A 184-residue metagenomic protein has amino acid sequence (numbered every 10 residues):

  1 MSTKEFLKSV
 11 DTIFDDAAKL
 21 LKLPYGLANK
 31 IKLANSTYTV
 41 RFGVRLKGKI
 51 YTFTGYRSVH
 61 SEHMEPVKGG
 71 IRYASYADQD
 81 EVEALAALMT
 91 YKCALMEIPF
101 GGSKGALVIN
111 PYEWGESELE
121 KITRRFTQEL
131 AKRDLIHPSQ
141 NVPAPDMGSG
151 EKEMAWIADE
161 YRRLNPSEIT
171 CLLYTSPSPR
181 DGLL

Functional and structural regions predicted by a protein language model:
F6-R133, H137-E153: Metallocofactor- and cofactor-centric catalytic cores in central/energy metabolism, strongly enriched
S149-R163, R180: Helix-rich catalytic cores of soluble enzyme domains
R162-L172: Acidic-glycine-rich active-site phosphate/pyrophosphate-binding loop
Y174-P179: Conserved small/polar residues in nucleotide/adenosyl-binding loops
G182-L184: N-terminal low-complexity segments that are often proline-rich with Ser/Thr-Pro
